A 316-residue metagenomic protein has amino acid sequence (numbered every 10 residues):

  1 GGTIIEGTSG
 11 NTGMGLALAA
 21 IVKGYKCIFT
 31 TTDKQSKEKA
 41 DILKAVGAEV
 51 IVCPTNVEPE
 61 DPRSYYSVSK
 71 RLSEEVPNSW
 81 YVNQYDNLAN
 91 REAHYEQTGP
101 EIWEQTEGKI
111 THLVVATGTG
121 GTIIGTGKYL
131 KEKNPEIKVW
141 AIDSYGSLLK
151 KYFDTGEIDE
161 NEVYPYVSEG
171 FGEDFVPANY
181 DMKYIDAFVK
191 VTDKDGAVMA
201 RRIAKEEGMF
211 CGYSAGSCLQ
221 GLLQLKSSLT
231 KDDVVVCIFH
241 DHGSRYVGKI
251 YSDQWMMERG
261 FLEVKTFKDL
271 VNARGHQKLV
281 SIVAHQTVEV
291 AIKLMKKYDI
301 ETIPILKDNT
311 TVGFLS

Functional and structural regions predicted by a protein language model:
G1-D33, K109-T122, S214: A short, small-residue-rich loop immediately preceding and capping a beta-strand
G7, M14-L72, Y145, L149-D159 (+2 more regions): Active-site-proximal loop->helix
G13-K26, K44-A45, G125-K133, Q220-T230: Alpha-helix C-terminal capping segments
R63-Y66, N78, E132-C211, I250-D269 (+1 more regions): Active-site/ligand-binding loops adjacent to catalytic centers
V76-T117, G125-T126, A178-M182, D186 (+1 more regions): Active-site/ligand-binding-proximal alpha/beta "capping" segment
K190, G260-I300, I305-F314: Bateman/CBS regulatory modules and CBS-like beta-alpha motifs in cytosolic regions of diverse proteins
L229-L262: Glycine/aspartate-rich loop-and-adjacent alpha/beta segment that forms the canonical ThDP
